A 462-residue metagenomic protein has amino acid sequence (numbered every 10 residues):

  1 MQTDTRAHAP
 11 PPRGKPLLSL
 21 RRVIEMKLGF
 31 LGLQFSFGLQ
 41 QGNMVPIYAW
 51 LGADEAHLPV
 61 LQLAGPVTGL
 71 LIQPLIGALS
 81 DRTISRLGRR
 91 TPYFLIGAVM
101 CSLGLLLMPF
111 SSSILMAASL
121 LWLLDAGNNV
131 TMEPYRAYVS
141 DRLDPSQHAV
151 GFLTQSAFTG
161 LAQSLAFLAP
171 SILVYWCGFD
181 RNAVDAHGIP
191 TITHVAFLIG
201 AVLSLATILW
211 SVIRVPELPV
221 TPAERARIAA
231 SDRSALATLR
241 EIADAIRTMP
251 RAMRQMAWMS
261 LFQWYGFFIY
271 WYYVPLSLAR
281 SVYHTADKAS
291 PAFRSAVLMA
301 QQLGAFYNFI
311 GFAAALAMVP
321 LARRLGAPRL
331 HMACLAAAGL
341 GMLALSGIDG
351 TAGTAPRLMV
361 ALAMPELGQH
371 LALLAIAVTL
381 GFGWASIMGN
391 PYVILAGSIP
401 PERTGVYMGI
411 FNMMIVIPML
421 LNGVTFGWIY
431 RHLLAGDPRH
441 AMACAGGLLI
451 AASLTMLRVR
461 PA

Functional and structural regions predicted by a protein language model:
M1-R21, S112-S119, V130-T131, Y135 (+3 more regions): Intracellular loop-helix junctions on the cytosolic face of multi-pass helical membrane proteins
H8-P66, Q255-M259, Q263-D287: Helix-loop boundary and gating motifs at the non-cytosolic
D54-A64, H284-F309, L371-A372: Loop-to-transmembrane helix entry
E55-A56, P145-Q155, V297, I399-F411: Loop-to-transmembrane helix entry/capping segments in MFS-fold secondary transporters and related SLC/MFSD carriers
Q73-L87, A313-A327, Y430: Helix-to-loop junctions at the C-terminal end of transmembrane segments in multipass secondary transporters
R90-L106, R329-A344: Structural signature of the two symmetry-related core transmembrane helices
V130-L143, S386-P400: Intracellular juxtamembrane helix-capping segments at the cytosolic ends of symmetry-related transmembrane helices
R329-N390: C-terminal transmembrane helical hairpin of 12-TM major facilitator-type secondary transporters
